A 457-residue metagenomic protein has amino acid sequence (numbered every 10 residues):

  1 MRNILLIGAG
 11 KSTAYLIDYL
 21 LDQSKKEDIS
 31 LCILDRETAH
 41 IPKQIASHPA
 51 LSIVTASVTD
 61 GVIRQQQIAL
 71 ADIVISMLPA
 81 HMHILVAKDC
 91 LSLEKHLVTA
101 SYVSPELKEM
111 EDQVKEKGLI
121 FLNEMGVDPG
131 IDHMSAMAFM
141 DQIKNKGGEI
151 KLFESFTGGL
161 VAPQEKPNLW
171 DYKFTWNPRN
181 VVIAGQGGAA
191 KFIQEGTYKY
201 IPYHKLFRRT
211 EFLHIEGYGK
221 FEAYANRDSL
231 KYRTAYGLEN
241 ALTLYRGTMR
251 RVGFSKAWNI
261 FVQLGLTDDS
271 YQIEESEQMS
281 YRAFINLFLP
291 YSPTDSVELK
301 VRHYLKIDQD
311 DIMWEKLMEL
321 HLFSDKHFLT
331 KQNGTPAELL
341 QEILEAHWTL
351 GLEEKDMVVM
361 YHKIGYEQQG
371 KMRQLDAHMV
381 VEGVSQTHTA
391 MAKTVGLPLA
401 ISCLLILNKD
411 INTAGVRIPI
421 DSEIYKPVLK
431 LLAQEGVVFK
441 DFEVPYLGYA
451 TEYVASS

Functional and structural regions predicted by a protein language model:
S12-T13: Hydrophobic/small residue at the entry helix of a nucleotide-binding pocket
S30-Q44: NAD(P)-binding Rossmann-fold cofactor-contacting core
V58-A69: Conserved Rossmann-fold cofactor-binding substructure of NAD(P)-dependent oxidoreductases
D72-S76, V98-T99: N-terminal Rossmann-like NAD(P) cofactor-binding module of classical short-chain dehydrogenase/reductase
D89-L107: ADP-ribose/adenylate-binding Rossmann-like module
S101-N123: Rossmann-fold NAD(P)-binding glycine/threonine-rich loop
Q142-S457: C-terminal catalytic/substrate-binding lobe primarily of soluble NAD(P)-dependent oxidoreductases
